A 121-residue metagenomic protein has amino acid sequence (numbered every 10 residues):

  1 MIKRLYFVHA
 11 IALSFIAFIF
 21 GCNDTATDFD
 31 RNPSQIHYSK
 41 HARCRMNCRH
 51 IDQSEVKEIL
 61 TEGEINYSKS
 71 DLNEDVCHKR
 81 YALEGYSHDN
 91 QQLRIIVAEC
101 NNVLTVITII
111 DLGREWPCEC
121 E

Functional and structural regions predicted by a protein language model:
I2-E121: Ribonuclease/tRNase effector modules and their secretory precursors
